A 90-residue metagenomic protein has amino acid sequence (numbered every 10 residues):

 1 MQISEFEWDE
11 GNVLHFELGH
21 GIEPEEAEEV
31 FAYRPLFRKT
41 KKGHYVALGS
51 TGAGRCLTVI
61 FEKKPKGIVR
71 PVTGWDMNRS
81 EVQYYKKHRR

Functional and structural regions predicted by a protein language model:
M1-R90: Ribonuclease/tRNase effector modules and their secretory precursors
